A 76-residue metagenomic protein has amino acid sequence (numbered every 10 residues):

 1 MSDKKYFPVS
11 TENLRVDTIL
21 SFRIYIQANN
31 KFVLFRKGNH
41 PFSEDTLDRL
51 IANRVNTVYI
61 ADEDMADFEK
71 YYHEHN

Functional and structural regions predicted by a protein language model:
M1-N76: Non-catalytic interface/linker regions that flank or bridge core catalytic/transmembrane domains
